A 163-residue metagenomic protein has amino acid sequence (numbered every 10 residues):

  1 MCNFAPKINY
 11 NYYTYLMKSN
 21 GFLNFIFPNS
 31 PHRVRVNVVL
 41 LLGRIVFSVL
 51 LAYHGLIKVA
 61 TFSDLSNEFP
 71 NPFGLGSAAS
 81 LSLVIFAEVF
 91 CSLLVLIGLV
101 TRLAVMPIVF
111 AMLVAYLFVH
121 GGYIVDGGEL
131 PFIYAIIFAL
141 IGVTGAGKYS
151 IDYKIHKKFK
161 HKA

Functional and structural regions predicted by a protein language model:
N3-A60, A78-F86, F90, I97-A163: Extended, low-polarity transmembrane helix blocks
V59-N67: Membrane-interface helix-loop junction between the first two transmembrane segments
S66-A78: Perimembrane loop-to-helix junctions flanking transmembrane segments
